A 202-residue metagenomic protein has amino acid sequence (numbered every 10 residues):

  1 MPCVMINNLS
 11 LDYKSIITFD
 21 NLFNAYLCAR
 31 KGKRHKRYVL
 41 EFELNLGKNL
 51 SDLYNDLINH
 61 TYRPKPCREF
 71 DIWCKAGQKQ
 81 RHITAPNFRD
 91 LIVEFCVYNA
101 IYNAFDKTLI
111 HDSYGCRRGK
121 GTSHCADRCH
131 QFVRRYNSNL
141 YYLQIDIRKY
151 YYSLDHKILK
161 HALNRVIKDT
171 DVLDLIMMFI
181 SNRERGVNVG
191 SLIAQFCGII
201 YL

Functional and structural regions predicted by a protein language model:
M1-C3, N7-Y13, E94, Y98-D155: Active-site-proximal segment of RNA-dependent polymerases
M1-S51: Non-catalytic, polymerase-adjacent accessory regions of viral genome-replication enzymes
K33-L40, K65-I92, T108-K120, F179-I199: Short, conserved non-catalytic motifs in the polymerase core
R37, V97, C129, I176 (+1 more regions): A residue-level signal for conserved active-site and pocket-lining positions in enzyme catalytic cores
F42-P66: Amphipathic alpha-helical blocks
D56, F132-L202: Conserved polymerase palm-domain catalytic core
L57, T61, A76, C96 (+4 more regions): Generic hydrophobic/packing signal
V93-E94, Y98, A126, K160 (+1 more regions): Hydrophobic face of alpha-helices
